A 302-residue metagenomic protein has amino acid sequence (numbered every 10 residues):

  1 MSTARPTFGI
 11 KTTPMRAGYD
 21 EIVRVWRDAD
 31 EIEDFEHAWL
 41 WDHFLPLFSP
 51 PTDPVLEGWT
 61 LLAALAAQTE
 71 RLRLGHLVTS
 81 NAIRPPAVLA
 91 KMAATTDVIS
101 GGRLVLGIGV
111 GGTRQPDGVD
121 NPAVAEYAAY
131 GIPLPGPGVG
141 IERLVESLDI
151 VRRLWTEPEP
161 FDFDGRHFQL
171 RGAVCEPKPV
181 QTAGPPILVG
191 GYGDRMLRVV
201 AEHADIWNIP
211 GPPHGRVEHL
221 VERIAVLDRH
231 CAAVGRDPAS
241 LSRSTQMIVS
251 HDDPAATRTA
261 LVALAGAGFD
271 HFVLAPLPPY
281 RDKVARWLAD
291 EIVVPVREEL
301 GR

Functional and structural regions predicted by a protein language model:
M1-R302: Active-site-adjacent structural elements that line small-molecule/cofactor binding pockets in enzymes
